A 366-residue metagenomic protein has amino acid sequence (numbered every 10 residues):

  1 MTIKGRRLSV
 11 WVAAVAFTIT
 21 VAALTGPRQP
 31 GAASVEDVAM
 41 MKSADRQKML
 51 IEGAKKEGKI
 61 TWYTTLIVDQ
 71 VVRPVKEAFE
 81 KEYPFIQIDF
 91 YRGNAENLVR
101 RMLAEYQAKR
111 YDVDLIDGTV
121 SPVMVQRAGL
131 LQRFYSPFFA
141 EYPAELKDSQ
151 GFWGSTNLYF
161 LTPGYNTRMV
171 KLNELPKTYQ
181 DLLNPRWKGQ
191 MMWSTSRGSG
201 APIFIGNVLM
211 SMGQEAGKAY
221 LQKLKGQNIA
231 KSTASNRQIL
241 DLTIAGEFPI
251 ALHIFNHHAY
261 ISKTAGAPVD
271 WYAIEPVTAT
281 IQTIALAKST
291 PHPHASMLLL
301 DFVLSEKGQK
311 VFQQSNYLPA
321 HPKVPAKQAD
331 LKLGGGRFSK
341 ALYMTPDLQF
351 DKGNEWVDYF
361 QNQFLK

Functional and structural regions predicted by a protein language model:
M1-E57, K366: Short, low-complexity disordered leader/linker segments with a strong preference for bacterial N-terminal type II
V35-Q47, K55-P74, S199, Q282: Extracytoplasmic "Venus flytrap"
T61-E77, I88-Y106, R110-E247: Extracytoplasmic ligand-binding site segments that recognize negatively charged/polar headgroups
P122-Q126, P249-P268, N316: A ligand-binding cleft/hinge motif common to bilobed small-molecule-binding domains
A144, L158-L161, Y220-G226, A230-T233 (+3 more regions): Periplasmic-binding protein-like
T162-M169, I205-M210, T280-P293, V303 (+1 more regions): A bilobed periplasmic-binding-protein/Venus flytrap-type ligand-binding module shared by bacterial periplasmic
W187-R197, V303-A326: Periplasmic-binding protein-like
A329-K366: Extracellular/periplasmic bilobal clamshell ligand-binding domains
